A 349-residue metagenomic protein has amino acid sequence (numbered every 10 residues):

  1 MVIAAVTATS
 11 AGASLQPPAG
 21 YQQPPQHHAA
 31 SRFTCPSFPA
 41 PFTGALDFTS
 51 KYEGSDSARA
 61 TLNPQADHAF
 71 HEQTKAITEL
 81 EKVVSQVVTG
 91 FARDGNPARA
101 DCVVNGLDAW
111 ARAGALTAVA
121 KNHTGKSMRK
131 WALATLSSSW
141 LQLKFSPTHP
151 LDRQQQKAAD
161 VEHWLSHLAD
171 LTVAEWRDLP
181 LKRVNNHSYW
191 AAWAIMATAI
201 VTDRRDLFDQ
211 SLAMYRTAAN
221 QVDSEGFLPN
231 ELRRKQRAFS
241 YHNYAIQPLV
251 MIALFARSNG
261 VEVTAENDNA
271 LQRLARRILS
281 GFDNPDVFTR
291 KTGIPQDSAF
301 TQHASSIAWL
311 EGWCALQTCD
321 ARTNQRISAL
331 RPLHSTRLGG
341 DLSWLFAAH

Functional and structural regions predicted by a protein language model:
M1-I3: Sec-dependent signal peptide recognition, specifically the positively charged N-region followed immediately by
V6-A11: N-terminal signal peptide c-region/cleavage motif recognized by signal peptidases
G12-L181, Y189, F255-S258, V263-H349: Extracellular glycan-targeting catalytic surfaces
E79, A132, H187, A191 (+1 more regions): Catalytic-loop motifs flanking and including active-site residues across diverse enzymes
V161-A192, T198-R205, A213-V222: Extended amphipathic alpha-helical interaction segments
T202, D206-T289: Long, repeat-rich segments with strong aromatic
